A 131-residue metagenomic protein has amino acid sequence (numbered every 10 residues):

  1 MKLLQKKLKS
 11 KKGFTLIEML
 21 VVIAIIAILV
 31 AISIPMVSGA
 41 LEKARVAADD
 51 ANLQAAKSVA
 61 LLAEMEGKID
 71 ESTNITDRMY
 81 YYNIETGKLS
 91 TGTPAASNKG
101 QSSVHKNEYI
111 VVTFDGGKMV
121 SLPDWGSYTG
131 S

Functional and structural regions predicted by a protein language model:
M1-F14: N-terminal leader/signal peptides at the extreme start of proteins
Q5, S38-E42, L61, M65: Short amphipathic alpha-helical interface segments enriched in basic and hydrophobic/aromatic residues, used as
K11-V37: N-terminal single-pass transmembrane signal-anchor helix
K12-G13, D49-A51, A63: A periodicity- and composition-biased signal for non-globular, repetitive helical segments
S38-A55: Aliphatic-rich helix starts adjacent to a transmembrane/signal segment
L61-S131: Periplasmic/extracellular, small/polar-rich flexible segments of pilin-like filament-forming proteins
